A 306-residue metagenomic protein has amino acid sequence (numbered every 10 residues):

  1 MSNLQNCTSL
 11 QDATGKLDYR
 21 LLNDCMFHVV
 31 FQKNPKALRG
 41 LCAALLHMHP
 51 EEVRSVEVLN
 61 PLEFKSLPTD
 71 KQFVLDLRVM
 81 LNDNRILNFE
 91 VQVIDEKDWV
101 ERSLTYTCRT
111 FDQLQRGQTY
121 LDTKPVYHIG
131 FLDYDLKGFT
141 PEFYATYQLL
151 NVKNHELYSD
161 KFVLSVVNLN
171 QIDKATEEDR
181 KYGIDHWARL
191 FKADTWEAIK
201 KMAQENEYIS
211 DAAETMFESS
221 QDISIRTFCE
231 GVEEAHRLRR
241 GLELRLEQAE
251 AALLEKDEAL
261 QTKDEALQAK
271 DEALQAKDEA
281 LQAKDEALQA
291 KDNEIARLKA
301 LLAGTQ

Functional and structural regions predicted by a protein language model:
M1-I225: Conserved single-residue anchors adjacent to enzymatic active/cofactor-binding motifs
S2-G15, L87-Q92, R189-Q306: Short, charged alpha-helical interaction segments and adjacent helix-coil junctions
